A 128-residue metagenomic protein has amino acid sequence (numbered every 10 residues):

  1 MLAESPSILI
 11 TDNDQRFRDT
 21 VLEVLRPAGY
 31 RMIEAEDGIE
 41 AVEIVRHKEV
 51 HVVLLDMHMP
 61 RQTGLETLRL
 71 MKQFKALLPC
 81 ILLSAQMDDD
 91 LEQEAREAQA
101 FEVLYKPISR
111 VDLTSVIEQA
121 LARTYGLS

Functional and structural regions predicted by a protein language model:
Q15-I33: Two-component/phosphorelay signaling modules centered on CheY-like receiver
D37-E40, T63-E66: Acidic catalytic/metal-coordinating carboxylates
R46-K48, L70-L77, A98: Conserved phosphotransfer cores of two-component systems
K48-L54: Active-site beta3 strand of CheY-like receiver
M59: Receiver (REC) domain active-site loop signature in two-component systems and cognate sites in sensor histidine kinases
D90, I108-I117: C-terminal output helix
F101: Short, glycine/charged-rich "phosphate-handling" switch motifs in NTP-dependent and phosphotransfer domains
